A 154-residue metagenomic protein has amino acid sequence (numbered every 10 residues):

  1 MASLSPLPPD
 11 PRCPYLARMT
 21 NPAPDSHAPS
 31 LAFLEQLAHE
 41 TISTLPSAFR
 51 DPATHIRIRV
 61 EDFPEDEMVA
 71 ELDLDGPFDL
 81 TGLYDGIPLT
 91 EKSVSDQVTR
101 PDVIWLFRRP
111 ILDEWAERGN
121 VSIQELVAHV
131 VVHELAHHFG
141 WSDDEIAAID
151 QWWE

Functional and structural regions predicted by a protein language model:
M1-R18: N-terminal amphipathic/basic-hydrophobic helices that include classical n-h-c signal peptides and signal-anchor
C13-L126, H138, S142-E145: Active-site rim/adjacent substrate-binding subdomains
V130, E134-H138: Catalytic glutamate of the conserved HExxH
D144-E154: Short, highly charged C-terminal tails/helix-capping segments
